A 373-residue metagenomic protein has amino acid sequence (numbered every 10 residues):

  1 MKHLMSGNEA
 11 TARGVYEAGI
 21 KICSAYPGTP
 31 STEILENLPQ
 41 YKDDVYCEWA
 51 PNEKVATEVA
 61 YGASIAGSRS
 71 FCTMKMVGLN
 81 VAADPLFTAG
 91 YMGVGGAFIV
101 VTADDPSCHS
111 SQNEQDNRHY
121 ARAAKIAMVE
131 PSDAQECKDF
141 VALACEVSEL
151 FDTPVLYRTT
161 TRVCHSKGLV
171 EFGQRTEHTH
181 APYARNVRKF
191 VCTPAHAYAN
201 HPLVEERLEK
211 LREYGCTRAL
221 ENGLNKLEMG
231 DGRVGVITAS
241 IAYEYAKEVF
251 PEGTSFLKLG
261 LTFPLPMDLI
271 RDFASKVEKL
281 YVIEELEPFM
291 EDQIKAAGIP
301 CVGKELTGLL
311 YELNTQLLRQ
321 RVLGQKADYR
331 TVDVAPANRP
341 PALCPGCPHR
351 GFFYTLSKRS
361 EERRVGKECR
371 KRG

Functional and structural regions predicted by a protein language model:
M1-A134, T160-R162, M229-G230, G253-F256 (+2 more regions): Thiamine diphosphate
M1-N8, A18, P131-L343, P348-F352: Flexible, low-complexity linker and terminal segments
G373: RNase H-like, Mg2+-dependent phosphodiesterase core, and more generally RNA phosphate-backbone-engaging helix-loop
